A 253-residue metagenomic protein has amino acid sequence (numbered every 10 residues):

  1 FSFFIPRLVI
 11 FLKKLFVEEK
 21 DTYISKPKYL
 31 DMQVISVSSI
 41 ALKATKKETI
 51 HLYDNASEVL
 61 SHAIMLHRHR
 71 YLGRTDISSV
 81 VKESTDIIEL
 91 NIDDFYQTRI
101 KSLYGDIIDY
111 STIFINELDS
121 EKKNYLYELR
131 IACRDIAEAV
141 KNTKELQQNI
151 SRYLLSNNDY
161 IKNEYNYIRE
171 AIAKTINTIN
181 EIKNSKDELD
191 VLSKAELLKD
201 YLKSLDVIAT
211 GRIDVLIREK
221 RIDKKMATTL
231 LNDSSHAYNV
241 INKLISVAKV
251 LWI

Functional and structural regions predicted by a protein language model:
S2-I253: Cytosolic, long alpha-helical scaffolding segments
